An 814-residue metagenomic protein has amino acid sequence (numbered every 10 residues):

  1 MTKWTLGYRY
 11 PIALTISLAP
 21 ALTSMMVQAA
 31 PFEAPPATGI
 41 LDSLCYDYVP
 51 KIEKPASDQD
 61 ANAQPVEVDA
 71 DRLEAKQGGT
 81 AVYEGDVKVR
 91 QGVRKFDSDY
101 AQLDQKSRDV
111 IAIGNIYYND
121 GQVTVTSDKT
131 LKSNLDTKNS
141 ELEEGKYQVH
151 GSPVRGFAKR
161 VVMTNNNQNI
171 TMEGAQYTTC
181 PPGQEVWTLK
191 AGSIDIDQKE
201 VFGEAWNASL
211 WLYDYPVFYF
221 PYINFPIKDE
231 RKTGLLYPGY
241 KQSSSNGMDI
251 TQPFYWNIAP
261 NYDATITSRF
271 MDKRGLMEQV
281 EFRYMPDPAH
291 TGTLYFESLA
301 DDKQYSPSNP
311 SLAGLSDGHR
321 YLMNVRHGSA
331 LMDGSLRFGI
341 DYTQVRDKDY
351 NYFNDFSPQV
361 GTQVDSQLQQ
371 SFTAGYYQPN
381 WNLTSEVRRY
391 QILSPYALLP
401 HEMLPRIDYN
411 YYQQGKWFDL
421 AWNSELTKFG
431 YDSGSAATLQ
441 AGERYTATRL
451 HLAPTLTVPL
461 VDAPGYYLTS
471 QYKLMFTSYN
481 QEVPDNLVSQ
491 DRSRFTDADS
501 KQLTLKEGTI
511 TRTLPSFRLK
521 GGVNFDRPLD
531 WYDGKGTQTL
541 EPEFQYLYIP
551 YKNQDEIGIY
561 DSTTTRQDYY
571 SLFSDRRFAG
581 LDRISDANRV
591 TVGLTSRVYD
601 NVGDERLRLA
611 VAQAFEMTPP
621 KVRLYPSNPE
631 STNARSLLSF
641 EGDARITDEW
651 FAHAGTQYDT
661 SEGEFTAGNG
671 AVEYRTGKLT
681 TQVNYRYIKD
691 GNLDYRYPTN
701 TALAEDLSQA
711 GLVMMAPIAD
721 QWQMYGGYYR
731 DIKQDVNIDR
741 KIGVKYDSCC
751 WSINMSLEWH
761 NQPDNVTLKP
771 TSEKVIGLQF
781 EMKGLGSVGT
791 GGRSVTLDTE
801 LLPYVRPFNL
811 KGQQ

Functional and structural regions predicted by a protein language model:
M1-Y8: N-terminal secretory signal peptides that target proteins for export/translocation
P11-S24: Bacterial N-terminal signal peptides
V27-P31: Boundary at the C-terminal end of the N-terminal hydrophobic targeting segment
T38-T80, S244-S245: N-terminal domain-start segments of secreted/luminal proteins
L41-S43, D69, V123-T126, T130-E143 (+3 more regions): Outer-membrane beta-barrel proteins and related beta-barrel translocases across Gram-negative bacteria
V49-A63, D69, E84-Y100, I113-D128 (+2 more regions): Interaction modules related to DNA damage response and DNA replication/repair
Q102-L103, V110: A low-complexity, Ser/Thr/Gly/Pro-enriched, surface-exposed linker/loop concept that marks segments flanking
